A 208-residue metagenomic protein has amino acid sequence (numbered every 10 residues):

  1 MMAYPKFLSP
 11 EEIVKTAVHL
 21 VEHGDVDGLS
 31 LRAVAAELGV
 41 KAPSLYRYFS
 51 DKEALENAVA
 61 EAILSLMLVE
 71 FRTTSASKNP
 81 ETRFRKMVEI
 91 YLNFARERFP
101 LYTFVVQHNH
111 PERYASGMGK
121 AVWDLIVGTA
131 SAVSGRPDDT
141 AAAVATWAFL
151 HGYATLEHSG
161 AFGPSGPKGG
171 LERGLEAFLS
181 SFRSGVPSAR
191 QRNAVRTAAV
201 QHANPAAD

Functional and structural regions predicted by a protein language model:
M1-G24, G28, A33, E37 (+1 more regions): Basic, helix-initiating cap at the start of DNA-binding domains
I13-V21, L29, I63, M67 (+2 more regions): Short hydrophobic clusters on alpha-helical segments that form packing/core surfaces in small helical domains
V21, E56-I63, V105, N109 (+1 more regions): Alpha-helical DNA-contacting segments of helix-turn-helix folds
G39-F49: Short hydrophobic/aromatic patch on the recognition helix
R72-P100, V122, A143-T146: Hydrophobic alpha-helical connector segments
L92-R113, T155-G163: Amphipathic alpha-helical segments used for helix-helix packing
H110-A145, K168-S180: Amphipathic alpha-helical packing segments from all-alpha helical-bundle domains
G128-S134, S159-D208: C-terminal peripheral helix-coil segments that are non-catalytic and often amphipathic
